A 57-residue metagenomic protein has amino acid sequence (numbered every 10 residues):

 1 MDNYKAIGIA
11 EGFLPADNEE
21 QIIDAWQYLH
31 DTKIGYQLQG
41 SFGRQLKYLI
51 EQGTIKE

Functional and structural regions predicted by a protein language model:
M1-E57: Catalytic phosphate/metal-binding cores of nucleic-acid and nucleotide-processing enzymes, i.e., regions that mediate
